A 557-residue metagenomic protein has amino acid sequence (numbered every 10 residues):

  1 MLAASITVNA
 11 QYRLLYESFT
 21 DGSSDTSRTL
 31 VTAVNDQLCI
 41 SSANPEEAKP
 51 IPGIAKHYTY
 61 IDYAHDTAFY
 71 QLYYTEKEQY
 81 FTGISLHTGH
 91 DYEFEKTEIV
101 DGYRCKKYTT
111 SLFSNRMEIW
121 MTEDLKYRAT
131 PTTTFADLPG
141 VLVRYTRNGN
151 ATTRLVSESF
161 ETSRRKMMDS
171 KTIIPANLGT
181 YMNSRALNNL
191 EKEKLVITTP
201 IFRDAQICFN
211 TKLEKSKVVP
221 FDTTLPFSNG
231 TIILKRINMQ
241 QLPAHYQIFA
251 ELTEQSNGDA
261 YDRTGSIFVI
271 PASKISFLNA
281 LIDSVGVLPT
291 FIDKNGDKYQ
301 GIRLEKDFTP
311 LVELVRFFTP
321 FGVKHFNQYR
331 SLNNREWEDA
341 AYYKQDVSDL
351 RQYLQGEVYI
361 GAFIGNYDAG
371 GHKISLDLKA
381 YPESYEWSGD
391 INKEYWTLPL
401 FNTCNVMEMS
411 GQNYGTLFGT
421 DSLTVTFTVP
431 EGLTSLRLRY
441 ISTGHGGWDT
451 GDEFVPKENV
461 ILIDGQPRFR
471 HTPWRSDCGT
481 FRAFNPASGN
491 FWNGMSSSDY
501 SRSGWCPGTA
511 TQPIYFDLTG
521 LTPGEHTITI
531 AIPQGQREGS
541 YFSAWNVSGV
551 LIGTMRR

Functional and structural regions predicted by a protein language model:
M1-L15: Bacterial Sec-dependent N-terminal signal peptides
M1-S5, D124, F160, T443 (+2 more regions): Residue-level marker of positions within ordered structural domains that often coincide with functionally constrained
V8-A10, V34, G432: A short, polar/charged loop/turn motif at coil->beta-strand junctions and beta-hairpin connectors
Y12-N189: Extended soluble regions of mature proteins
K171-R557: Extracellular/secretory-pathway and virion-surface proteins
